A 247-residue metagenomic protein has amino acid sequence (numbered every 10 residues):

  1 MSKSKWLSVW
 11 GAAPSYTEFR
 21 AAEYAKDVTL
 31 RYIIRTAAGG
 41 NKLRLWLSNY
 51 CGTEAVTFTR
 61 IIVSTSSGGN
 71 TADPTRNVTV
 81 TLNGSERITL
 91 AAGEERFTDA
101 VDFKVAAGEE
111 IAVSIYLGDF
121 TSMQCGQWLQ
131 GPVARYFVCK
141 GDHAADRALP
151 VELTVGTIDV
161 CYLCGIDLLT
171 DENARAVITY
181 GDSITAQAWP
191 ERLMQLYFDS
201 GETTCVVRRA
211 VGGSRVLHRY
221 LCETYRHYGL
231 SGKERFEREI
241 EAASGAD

Functional and structural regions predicted by a protein language model:
M1-Y180, T185-A186, E191, F198-E202: N-terminal secretory targeting modules
R192-Q195, L221-E223: Short, glycine/charged-enriched secondary-structure capping and boundary segments
L196-S200, R209, E239, A243: Structured segments of extracytoplasmic/periplasmic soluble domains in secreted or envelope-associated proteins
E202-Y220: Short connector loops at secondary-structure junctions
R215-D247: Oxyanion-hole/transition-state-stabilizing segment in secreted/luminal serine hydrolases and related acyltransferases
